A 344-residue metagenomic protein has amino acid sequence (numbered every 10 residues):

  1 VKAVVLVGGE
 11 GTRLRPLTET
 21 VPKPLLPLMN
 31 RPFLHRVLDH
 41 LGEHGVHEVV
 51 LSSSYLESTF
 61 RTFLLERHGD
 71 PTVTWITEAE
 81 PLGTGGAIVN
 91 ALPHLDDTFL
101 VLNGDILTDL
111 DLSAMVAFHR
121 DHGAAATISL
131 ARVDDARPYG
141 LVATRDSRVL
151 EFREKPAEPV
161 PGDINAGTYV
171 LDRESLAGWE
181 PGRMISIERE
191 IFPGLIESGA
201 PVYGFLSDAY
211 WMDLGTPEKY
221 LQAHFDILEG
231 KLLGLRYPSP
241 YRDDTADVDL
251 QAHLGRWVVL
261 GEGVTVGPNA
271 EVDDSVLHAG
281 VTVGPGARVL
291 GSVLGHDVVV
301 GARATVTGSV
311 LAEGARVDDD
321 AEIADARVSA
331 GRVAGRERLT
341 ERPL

Functional and structural regions predicted by a protein language model:
V1-V5, R13, L26-A114, T144 (+3 more regions): Conserved N-terminal catalytic core of the sugar/cofactor nucleotidyltransferase
L25, L141-T144, F192, G204: A structural signal for short hydrophobic beta-strand segments in well-ordered beta-sheet cores
V46, D96, G123-A124, A200: Short, high-confidence coil segments that cap the C-terminus of an alpha-helix and link into the following beta-strand
V50-S53, S129-L130, V293, V310: Short internal beta-strands
F99-L100, L107, S113-R120, V133-A136 (+1 more regions): Catalytic-core segments of class I nucleotidyltransferases/pyrophosphorylases that form NMP-activated intermediates
H122-R132: A short, conserved acidic/glycine-rich loop-to-beta-strand motif that forms the donor nucleotide-sugar/metal
R183, I196-G284, R288: Extended, small-residue-rich solenoid/repeat segments and analogous flexible loops that form exposed scaffolds
V276, V281-L344: Glycine-rich hexapeptide-repeat left-handed beta-helix
